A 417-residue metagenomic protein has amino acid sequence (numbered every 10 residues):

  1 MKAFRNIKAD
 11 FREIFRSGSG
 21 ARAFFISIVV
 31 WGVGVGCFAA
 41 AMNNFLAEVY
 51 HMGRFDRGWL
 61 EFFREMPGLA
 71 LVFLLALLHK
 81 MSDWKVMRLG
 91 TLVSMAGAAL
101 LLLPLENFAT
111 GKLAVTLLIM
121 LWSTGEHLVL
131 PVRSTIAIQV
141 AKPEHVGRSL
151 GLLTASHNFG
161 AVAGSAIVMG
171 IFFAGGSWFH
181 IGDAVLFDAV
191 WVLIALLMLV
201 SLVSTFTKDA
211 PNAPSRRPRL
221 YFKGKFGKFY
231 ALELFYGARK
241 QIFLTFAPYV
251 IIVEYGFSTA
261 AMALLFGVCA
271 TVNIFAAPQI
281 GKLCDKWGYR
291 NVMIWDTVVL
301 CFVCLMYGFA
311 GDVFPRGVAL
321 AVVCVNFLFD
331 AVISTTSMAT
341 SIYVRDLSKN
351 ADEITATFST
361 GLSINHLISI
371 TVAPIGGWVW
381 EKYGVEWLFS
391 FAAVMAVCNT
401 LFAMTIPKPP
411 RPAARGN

Functional and structural regions predicted by a protein language model:
V29, G97, G111-V129, V318-T335: Hydrophobic core of transmembrane alpha-helices in multi-pass small-molecule transporters, especially MFS/SLC-type
A40-D56, T245-M262, V344-D346: Short amphipathic helix-loop junctions that connect adjacent transmembrane helices in Major Facilitator Superfamily/SLC
M42, L128-A141, S334-K349: Intracellular juxtamembrane helix-capping segments at the cytosolic ends of symmetry-related transmembrane helices
L71-W84, F172, A276-Y289, W380-E381: Helix-to-loop junctions at the C-terminal end of transmembrane segments in multipass secondary transporters
L92-A109, V299-R316: C-terminal ends and interior cores of transmembrane alpha-helices in multi-pass membrane transporters/permeases
G151-M169, L362-V372: Glycine-rich segments within core transmembrane alpha-helices of 12-TM secondary carriers
F172-L196, W378-A396: A membrane-interface helix-boundary motif in multi-pass transporters
A195-A213, F402-P407: C-terminal membrane-cytosol helix-exit motif in multi-pass small-molecule transporters
